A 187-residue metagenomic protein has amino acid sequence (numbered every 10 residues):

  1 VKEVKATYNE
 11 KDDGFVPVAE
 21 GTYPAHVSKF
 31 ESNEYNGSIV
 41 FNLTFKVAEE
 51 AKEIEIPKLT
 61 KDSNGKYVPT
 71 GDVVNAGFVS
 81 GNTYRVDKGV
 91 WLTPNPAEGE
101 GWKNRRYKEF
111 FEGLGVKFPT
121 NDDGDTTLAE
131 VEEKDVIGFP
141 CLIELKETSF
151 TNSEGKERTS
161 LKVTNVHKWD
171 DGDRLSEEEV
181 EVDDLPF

Functional and structural regions predicted by a protein language model:
V1-F187: Short beta-rich binding modules
